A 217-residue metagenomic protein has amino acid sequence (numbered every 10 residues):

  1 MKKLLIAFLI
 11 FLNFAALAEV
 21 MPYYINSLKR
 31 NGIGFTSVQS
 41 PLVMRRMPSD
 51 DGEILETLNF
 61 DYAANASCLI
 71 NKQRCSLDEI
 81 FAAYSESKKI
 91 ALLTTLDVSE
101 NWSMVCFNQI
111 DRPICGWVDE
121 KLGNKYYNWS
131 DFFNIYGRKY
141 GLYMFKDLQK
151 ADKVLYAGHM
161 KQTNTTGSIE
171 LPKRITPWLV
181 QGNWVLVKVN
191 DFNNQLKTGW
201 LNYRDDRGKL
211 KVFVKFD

Functional and structural regions predicted by a protein language model:
L4-F14: Sec-dependent N-terminal signal peptides
N13-A16, W178: Long, low-complexity, intrinsically disordered N-terminal extensions of eukaryotic proteins, enriched
E19-K146, K188-D217: Boundary regions of SH3-family modules and the immediately adjacent low-complexity/disordered segments in eukaryotic
G137-L186, N190-L196, L201: Intrinsically disordered, low-complexity segments enriched in Gly and acidic/Ser/Thr residues that form flexible
